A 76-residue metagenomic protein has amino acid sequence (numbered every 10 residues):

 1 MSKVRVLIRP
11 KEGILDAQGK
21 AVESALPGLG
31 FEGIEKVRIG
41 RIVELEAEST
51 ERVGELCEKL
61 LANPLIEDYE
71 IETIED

Functional and structural regions predicted by a protein language model:
M1-K3, G40: A general secondary-structure signal for short beta-strands and their flanking turns/coil in non-transmembrane regions
K3-R5, I66: Positively charged, small/polar-rich N-terminal and surface patches that mediate targeting and assembly and bind
L7-R9, E44-E48: Short hydrophobic/aromatic beta-strand micro-patches that form the beta-sheet surface supporting nucleotide- or nucleic
I8-A17: Short, surface-exposed ligand-recognition loops at beta-strand->loop->(often short) alpha-helix junctions that present
G19-L26, R52-L61: Short amphipathic alpha-helices in soluble, non-transmembrane regions that often serve as interface/regulatory elements
L26-F31, L61-E67: A common structural junction motif
F31-E44: Amphipathic, hydrophobic secondary-structure cores in small proteins
E35-K36, N63-D76: Conserved short beta-strand edge segments in small beta-sheet-based binding/regulatory domains
